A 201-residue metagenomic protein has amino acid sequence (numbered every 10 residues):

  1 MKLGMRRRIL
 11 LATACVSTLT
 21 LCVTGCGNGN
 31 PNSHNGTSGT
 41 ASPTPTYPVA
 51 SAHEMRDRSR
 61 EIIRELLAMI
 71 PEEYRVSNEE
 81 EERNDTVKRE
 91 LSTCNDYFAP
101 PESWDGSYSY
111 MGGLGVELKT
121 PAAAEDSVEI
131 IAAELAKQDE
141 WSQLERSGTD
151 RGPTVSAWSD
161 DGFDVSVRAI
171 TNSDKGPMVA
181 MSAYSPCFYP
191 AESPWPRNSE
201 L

Functional and structural regions predicted by a protein language model:
K2-A14: Bacterial N-terminal signal peptides that target proteins for export
I9, E81-C94, S142-D164: Ser/Thr-rich, low-complexity intrinsically disordered terminal regions
T20-G25: C-terminal motif of bacterial Sec signal peptides marking the signal peptidase cleavage site
G27-N30: Bacterial signal peptide processing site
H34-A68: N-terminal low-complexity, Pro/Thr/Ser-rich intrinsically disordered segments that act as propeptides or flexible
R58-Y110: Compositionally biased P/S/T/G-rich terminal and signal peptide-adjacent segments that lie outside catalytic cores
R60-L67, G152-L201: Extracellularly exposed regions in secreted/surface proteins, prominently low-complexity, repeat-rich
S103-R151: Long, charged/polar, surface-exposed segments that mediate recognition or autoinhibition
